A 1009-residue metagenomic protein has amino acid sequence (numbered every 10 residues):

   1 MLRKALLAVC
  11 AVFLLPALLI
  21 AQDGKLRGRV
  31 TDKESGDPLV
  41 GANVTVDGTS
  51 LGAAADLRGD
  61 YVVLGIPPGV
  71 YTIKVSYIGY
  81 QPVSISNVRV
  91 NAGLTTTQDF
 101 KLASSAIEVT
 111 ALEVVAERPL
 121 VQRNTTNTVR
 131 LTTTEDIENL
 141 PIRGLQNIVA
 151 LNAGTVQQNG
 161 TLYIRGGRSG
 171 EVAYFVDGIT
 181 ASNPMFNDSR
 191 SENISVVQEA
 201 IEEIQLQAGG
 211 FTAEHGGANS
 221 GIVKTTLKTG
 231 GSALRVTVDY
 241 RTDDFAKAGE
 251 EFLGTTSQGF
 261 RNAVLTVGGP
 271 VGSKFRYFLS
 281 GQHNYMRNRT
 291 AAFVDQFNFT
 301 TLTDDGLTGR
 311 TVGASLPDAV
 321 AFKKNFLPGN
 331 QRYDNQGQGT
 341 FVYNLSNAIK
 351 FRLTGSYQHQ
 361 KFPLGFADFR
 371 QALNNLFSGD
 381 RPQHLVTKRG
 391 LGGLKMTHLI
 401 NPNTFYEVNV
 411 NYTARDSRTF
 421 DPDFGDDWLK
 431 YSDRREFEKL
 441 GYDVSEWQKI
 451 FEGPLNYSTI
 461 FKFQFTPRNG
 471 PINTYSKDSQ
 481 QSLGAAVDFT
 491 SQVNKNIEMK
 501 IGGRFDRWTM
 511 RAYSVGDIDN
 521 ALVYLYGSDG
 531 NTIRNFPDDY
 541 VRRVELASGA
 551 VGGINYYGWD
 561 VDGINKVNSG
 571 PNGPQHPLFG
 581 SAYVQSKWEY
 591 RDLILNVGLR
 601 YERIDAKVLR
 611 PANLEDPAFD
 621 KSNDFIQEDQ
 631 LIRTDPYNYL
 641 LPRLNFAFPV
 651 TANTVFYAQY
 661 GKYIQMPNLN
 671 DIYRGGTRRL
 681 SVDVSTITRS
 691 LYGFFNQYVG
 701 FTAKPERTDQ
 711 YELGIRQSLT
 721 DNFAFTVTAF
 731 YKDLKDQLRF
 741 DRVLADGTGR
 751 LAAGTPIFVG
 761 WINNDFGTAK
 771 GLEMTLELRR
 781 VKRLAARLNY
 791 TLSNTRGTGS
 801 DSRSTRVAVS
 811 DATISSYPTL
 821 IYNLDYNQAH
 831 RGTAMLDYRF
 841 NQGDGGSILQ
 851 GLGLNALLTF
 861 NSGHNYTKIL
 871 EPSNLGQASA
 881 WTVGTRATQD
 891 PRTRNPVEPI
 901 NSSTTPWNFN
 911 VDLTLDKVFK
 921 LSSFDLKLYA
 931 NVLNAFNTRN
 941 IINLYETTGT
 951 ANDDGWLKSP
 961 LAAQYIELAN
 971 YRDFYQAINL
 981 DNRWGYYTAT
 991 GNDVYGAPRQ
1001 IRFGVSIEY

Functional and structural regions predicted by a protein language model:
L19-V115, L120, S182: Periplasm-facing N-terminal accessory domains of Gram-negative outer-membrane beta-barrel systems
Q81, S86-D99, T110-A213, G217-I222 (+4 more regions): Periplasmic N-terminal accessory/gating domains of Gram-negative outer-membrane beta-barrel systems
A213-H215, G230-R235, G272-F275, A348 (+7 more regions): Short loop/turn motifs that connect adjacent beta-strands in outer-membrane beta-barrel proteins
S257-L364, H384-Y406, R600: Transmembrane beta-barrel wall of Gram-negative outer-membrane proteins
K324, F465, N469-I472, N496-N653 (+2 more regions): Signature of Gram-negative outer-membrane beta-barrel scaffolds
E407, N411, V655-Y657, G661 (+2 more regions): Membrane-embedded beta-barrel scaffold of Gram-negative outer-membrane proteins
I604, T726-D733, L744-N865: Gram-negative outer-membrane beta-barrel transporters
G845-R892, T905-N910, D916-Y1009: C-terminal beta-signal and adjacent terminal beta-strands/loops of Gram-negative outer-membrane beta-barrel proteins
